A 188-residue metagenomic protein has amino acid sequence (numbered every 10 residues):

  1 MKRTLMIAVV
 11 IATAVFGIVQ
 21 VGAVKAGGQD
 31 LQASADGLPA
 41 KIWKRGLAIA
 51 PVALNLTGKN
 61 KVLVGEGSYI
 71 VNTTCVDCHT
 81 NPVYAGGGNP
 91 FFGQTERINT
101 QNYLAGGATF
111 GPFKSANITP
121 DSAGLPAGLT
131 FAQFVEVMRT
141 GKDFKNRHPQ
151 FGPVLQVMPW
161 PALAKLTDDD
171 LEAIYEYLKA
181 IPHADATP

Functional and structural regions predicted by a protein language model:
M1-A8: Bacterial N-terminal signal peptides that target proteins for export
A8-G17: Bacterial N-terminal signal peptides
Q20-Q29: Signal peptide processing junction and immediate N-terminal pro/mature segment of secreted/exported proteins
S34-I70, A85-G87: Electrostatic cytochrome c docking/interface patches
N60-G86, F91-Y103: Sequence/structural segment immediately N-terminal to covalent heme-attachment motifs in c-type and related
Y69-T80, Q133-R139, E172-E176: C-type cytochrome heme c attachment motif
Q94-V137, W160-L171: Electron-transfer interface patches adjacent to heme c in soluble/periplasmic c-type cytochromes and di-/multiheme
F151-P161: Surface-exposed aromatic
